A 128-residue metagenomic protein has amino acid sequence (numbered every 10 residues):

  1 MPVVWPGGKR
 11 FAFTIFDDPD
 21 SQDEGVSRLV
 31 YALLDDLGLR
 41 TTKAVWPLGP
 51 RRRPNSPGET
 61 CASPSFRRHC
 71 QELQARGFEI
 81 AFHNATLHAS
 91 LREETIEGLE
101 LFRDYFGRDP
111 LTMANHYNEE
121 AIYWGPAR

Functional and structural regions predicted by a protein language model:
M1-R128: Catalytic alpha-helical scaffold of carbohydrate-active enzymes acting on polysaccharides/glycoconjugates
